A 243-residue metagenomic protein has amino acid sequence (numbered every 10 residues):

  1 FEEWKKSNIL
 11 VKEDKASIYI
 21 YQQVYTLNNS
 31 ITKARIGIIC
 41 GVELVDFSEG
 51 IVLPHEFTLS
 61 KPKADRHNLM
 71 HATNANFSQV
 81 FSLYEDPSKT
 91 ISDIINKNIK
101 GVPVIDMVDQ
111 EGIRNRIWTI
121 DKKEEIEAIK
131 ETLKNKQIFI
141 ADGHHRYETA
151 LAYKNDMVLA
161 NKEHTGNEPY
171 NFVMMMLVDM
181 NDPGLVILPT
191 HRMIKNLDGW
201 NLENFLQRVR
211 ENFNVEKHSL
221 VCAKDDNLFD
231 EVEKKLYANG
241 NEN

Functional and structural regions predicted by a protein language model:
F1-N243: Surface-exposed, charge/polar-rich loops and edge strands
